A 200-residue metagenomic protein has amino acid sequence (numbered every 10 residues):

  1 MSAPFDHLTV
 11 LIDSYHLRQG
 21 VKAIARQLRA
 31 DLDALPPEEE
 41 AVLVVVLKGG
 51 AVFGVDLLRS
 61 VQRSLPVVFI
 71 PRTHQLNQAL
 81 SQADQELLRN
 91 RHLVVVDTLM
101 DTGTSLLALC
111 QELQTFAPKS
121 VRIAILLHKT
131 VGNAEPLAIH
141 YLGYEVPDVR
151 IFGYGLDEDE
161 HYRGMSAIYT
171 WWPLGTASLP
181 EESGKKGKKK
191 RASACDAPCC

Functional and structural regions predicted by a protein language model:
M1-C200: PRPP-associated nucleotide enzymes
